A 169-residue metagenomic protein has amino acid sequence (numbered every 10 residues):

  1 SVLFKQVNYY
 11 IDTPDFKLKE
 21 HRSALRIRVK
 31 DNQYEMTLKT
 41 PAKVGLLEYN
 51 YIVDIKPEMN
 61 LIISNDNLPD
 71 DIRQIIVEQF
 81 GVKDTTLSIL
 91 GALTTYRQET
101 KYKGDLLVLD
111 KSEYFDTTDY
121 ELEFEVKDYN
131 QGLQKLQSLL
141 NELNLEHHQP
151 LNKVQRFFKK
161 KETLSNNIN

Functional and structural regions predicted by a protein language model:
S1-N169: Phosphate-end processing signature that detects enzymes handling 5′-triphosphorylated RNA and polyphosphate
